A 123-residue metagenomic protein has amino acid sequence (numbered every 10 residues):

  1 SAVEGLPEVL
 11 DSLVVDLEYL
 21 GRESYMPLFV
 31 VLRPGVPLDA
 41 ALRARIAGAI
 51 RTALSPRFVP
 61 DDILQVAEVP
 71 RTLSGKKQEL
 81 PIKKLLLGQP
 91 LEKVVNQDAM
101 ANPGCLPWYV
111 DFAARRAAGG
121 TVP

Functional and structural regions predicted by a protein language model:
L6-P7: Acidic-histidine catalytic/liganding microenvironments
D11-E18, P27-L28, A47-P123: Conserved C-terminal "lid"/linker of ANL adenylate-forming enzymes
R22-S24: A short, glycine/Asx- and small/polar-enriched loop/turn that sits immediately N-terminal to a beta-strand
V30-P34: Short beta-strand-to-loop capping motifs
V36-R45: Short, conserved charged micro-motifs
